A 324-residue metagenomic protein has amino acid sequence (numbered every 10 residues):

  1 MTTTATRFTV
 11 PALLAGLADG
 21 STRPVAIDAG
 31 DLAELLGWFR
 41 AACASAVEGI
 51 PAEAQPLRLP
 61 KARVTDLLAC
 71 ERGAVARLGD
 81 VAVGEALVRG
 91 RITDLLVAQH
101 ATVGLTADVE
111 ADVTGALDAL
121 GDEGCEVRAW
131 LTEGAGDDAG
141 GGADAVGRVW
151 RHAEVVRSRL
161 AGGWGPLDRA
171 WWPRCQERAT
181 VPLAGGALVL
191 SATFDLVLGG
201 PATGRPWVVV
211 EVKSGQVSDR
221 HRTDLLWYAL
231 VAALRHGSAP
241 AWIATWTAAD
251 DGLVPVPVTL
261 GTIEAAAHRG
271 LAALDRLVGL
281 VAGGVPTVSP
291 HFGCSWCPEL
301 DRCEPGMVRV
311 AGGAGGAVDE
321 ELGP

Functional and structural regions predicted by a protein language model:
M1-R89: C-terminal, charged and often intrinsically disordered regions of DNA end-processing helicases and nucleases
T2-G16, V217, L234-P324: Metal-dependent nuclease catalytic regions and adjoining charged, substrate-binding loops involved in nucleic-acid end
C70, T93-D94, L196, Y228 (+2 more regions): A residue-level signal for conserved active-site and pocket-lining positions in enzyme catalytic cores
G73-R77, R91-T102, L230: Short, hydrophobic/amphipathic alpha-helical patches that form generic packing surfaces within helical domains
V81-A82, A101-V109, R235-A239: Short helix-capping/linker segments at secondary-structure and domain boundaries
E85, R89, T93, A145 (+2 more regions): Hydrophobic (often cysteine-bearing) scaffold residues that line and stabilize catalytic clefts of nucleotide/cofactor
L96-E177: A non-catalytic, helix-rich entry segment at domain boundaries
C175-G270: Mg2+/Mn2+-dependent nuclease catalytic core
